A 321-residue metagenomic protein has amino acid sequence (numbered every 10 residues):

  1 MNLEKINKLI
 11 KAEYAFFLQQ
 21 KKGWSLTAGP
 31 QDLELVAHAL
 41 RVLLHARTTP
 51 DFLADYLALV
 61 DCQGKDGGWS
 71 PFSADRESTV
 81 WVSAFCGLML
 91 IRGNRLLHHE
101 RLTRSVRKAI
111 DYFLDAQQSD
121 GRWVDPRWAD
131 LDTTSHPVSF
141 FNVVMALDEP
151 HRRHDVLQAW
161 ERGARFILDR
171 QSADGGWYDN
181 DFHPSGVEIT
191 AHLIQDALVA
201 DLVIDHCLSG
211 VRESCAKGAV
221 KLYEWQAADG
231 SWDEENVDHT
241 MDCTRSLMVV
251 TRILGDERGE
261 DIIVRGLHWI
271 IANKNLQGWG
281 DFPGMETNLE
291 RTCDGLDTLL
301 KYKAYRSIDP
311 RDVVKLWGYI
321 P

Functional and structural regions predicted by a protein language model:
M1-E13, A304-P321: Intrinsic N-terminal pre-sequences and regulatory tails
M1-N2, L26-A54, P71-R104, K108 (+4 more regions): An alpha-helical repeat/solenoid feature that recognizes helix-turn-helix modules
I10-F17, L59-V60, F113-L114, I167 (+2 more regions): Buried hydrophobic core positions in alpha-solenoid tandem helical repeats
C62-G64, C215: Acidic-glycine-rich active-site phosphate/pyrophosphate-binding loop
Q63, W69, G87-L90, Q117 (+8 more regions): Fold-core signature of tandem repeat domains
H268-I270, R311: Compact disulfide-stabilized, cysteine-rich extracellular microdomains and processed peptide cores in secreted proteins
